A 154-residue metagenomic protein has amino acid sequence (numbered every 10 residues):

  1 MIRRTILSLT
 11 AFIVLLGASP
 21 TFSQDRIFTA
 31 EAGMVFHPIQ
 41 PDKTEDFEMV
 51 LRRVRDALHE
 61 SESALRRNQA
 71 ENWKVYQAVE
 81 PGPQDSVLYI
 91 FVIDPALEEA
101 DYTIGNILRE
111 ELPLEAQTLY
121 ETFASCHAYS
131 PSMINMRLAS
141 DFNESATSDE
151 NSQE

Functional and structural regions predicted by a protein language model:
R4, S19-S23: Sec/Tat signal peptide C-region and signal peptidase I cleavage site
L7-G17: Bacterial N-terminal signal peptides
F22, V79-E154: Intrinsically disordered, low-complexity terminal tails and linkers in eukaryotic proteins, enriched in charged/polar
F22-A30, H59-Y89, E98: Short, glycine- and small/hydrophobic-rich beta-strand elements in well-ordered beta-sheets
Q24-D42: Immediate post-signal-peptide N-terminus of mature secreted/exported proteins
I39, K43, L51-E62: Sec/Tat-exported extracytoplasmic proteins
